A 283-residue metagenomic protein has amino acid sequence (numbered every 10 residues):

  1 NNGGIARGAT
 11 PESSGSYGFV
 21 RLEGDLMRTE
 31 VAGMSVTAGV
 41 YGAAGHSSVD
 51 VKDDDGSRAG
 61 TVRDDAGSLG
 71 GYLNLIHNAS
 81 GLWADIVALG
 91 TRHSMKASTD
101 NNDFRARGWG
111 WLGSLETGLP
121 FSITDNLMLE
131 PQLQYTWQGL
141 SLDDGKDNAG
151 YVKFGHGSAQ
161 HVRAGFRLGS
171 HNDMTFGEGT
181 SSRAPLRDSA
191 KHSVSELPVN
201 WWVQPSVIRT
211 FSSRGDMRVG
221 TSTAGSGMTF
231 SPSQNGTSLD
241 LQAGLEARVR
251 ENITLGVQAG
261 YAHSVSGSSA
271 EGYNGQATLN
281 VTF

Functional and structural regions predicted by a protein language model:
N1-F283: Membrane translocator/pore-forming domains, dominated by Gram-negative outer-membrane beta-barrels
